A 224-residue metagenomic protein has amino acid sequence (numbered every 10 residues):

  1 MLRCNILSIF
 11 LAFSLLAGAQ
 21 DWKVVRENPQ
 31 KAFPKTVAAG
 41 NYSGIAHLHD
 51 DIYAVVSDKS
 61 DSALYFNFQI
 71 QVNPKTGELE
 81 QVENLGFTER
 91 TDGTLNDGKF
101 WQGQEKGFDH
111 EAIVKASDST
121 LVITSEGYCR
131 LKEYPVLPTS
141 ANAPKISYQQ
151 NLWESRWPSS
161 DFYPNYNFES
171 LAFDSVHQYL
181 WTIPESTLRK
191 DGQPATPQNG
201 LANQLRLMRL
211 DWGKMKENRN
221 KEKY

Functional and structural regions predicted by a protein language model:
M1-V24: Bacterial Sec-dependent N-terminal signal peptides
Q20-Y224: Sequence/structural signature of beta-propeller domains
